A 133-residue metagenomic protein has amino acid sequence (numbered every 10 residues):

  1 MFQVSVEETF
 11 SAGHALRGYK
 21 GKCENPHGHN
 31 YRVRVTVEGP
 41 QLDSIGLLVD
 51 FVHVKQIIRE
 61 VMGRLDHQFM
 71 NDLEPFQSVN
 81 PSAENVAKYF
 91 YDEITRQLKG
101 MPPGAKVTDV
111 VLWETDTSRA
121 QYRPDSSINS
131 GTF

Functional and structural regions predicted by a protein language model:
M1-F133: Charge-rich, low-complexity N-terminal segments
